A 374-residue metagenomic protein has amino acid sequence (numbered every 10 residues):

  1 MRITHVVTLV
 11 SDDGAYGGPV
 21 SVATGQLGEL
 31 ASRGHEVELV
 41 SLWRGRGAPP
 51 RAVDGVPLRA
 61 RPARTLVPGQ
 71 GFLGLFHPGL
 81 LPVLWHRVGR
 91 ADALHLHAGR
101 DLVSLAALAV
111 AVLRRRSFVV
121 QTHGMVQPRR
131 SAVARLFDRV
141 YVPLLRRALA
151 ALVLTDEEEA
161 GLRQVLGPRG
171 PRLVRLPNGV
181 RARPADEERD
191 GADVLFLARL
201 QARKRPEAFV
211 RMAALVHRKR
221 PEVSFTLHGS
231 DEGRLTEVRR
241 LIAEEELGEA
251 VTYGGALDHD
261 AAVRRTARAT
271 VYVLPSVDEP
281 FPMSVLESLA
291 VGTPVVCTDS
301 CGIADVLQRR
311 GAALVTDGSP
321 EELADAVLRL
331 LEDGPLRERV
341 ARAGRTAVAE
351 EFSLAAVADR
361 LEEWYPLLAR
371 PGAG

Functional and structural regions predicted by a protein language model:
T4, D186-A213, T226: Conserved donor-binding/catalytic core segment of Leloir-type glycosyltransferases
G45, S224-R239, G255: Glycosyltransferase donor-sugar binding loop
V88, A256-L257, R264-A269: Short alpha-helical donor nucleotide-sugar binding micro-motif in glycosyltransferases
A134-R135, Y141-A185, G254: Donor nucleotide-sugar binding/catalytic pocket of nucleotide-sugar-dependent glycosyltransferases
V238-L257: Nucleotide-activated donor-binding/catalytic signature segment of Leloir-type glycosyltransferases, i.e., the conserved
V277: Aromatic "clamp/platform" in nucleotide-sugar-dependent glycosyltransferases that forms part of the donor/acceptor
P294-T298: Short hydrophobic beta-strand element within catalytic cores of glycosyltransferases and related nucleotide-activated
R309, A313-E321, R329-G334: Conserved acidic donor-binding segment of nucleotide-sugar-dependent glycosyltransferases
